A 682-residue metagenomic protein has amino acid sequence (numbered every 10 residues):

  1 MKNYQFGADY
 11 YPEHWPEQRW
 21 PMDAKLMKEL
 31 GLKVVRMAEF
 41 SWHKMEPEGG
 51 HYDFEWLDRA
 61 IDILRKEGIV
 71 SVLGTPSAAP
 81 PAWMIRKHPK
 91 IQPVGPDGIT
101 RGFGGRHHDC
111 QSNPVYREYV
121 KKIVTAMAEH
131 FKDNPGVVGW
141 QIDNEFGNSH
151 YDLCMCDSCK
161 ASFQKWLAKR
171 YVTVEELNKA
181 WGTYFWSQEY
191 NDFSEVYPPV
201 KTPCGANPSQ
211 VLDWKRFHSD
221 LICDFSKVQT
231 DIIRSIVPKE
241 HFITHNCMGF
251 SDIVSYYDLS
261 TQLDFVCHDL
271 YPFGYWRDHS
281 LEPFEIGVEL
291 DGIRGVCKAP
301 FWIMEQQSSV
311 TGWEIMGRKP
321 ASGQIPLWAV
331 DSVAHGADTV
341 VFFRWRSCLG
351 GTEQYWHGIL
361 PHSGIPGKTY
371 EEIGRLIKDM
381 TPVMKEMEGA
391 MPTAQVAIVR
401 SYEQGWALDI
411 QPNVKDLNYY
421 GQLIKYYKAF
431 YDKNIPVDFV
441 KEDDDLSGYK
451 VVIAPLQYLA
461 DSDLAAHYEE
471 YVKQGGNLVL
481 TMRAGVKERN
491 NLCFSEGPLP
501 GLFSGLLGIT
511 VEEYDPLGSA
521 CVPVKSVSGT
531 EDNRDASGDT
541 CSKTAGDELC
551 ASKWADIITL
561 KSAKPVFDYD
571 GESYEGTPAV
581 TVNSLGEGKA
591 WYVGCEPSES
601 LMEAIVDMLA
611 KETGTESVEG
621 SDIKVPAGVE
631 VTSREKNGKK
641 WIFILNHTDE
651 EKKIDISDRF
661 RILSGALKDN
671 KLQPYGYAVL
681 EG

Functional and structural regions predicted by a protein language model:
M1-R19, L26, L30-K33: An acidic-aromatic substrate-binding cleft motif
F6-E17, F40-E55, G102-K121, F146-H150 (+6 more regions): The substrate-binding groove and active-site-proximal loops of carbohydrate-active enzymes, especially glycoside
A8, M27, V35, L64 (+8 more regions): Conserved, mostly hydrophobic/aromatic
Y11-E13, A38-S41, G74-W83, V138-G147 (+4 more regions): Short, solvent-exposed turn/loop segments enriched in Gly/Ser/Thr/Pro and often Arg
W15-E29, V120-A126, M248-L259, A321-A329: Short, acidic/polar
M22-K28, R36-T100, A128, Q229-V237 (+1 more regions): Aromatic-lined substrate-binding rim segments of carbohydrate-active enzymes
D97-V288: Polysaccharide-binding and catalytic clefts of secreted carbohydrate-active enzymes
F193-Y197, K227, K239-E240, S260-D264 (+1 more regions): Carbohydrate-binding surfaces of carbohydrate-active enzymes
